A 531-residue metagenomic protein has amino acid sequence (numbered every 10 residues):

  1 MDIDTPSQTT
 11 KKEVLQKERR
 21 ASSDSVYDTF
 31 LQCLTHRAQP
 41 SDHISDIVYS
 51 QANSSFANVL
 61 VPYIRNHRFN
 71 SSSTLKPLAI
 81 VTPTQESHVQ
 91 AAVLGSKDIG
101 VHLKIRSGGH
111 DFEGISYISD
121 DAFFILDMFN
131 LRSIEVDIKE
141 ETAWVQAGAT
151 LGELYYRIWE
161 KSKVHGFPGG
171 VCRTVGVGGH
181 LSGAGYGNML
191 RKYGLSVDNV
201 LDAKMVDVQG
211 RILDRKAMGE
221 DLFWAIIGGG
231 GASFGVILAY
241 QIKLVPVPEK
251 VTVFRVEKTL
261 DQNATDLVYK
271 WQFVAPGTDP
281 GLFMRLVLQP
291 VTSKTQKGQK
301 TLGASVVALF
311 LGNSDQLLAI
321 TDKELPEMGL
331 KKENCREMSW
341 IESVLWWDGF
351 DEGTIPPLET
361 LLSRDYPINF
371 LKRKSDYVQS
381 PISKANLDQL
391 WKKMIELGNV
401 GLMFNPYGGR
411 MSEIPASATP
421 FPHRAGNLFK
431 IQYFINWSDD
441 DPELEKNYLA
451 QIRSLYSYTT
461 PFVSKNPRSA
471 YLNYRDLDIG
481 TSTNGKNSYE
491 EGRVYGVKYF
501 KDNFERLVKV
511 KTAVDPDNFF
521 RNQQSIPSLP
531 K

Functional and structural regions predicted by a protein language model:
M1-K531: Soluble FAD-dependent oxygen oxidases
